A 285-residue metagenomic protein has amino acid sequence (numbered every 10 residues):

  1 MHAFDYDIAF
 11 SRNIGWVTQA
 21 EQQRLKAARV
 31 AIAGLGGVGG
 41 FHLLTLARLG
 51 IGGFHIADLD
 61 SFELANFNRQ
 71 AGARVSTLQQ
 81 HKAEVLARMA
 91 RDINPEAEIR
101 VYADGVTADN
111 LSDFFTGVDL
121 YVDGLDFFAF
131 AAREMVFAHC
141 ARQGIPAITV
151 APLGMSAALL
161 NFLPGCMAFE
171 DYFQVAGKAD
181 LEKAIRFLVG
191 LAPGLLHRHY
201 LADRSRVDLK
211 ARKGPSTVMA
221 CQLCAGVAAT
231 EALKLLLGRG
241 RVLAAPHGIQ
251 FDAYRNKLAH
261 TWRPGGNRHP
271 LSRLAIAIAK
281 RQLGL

Functional and structural regions predicted by a protein language model:
M1-W16, L235-L285: Phosphate-binding loop/pocket of nucleotide- and phosphate-handling active sites
H2-I32, G214: A short, basic/flexible loop-to-alpha-helix module at the beginning of a structural domain
I32-G34, A57: Conserved N-terminal Rossmann-fold NAD(P)-binding element of oxidoreductases
V38-G39: Hydrophobic/small residue at the entry helix of a nucleotide-binding pocket
G53-N94: Glycine-rich phosphate-binding loop and adjoining beta1-alpha1-beta2 segment of Rossmann-like nucleotide-binding folds
Q79, A83-L120, G124-R133: A structured beta-alpha segment of the ubiquitous adenosine-cofactor-binding alpha/beta core
L120-A220, A253-S272, A277-L285: E1/E1-like adenylate-forming module used to activate ubiquitin-like modifiers and sulfur-carrier proteins
P164, L223-G240: Oxidoreductase and adenylate-handling cofactor-binding alpha/beta cores
